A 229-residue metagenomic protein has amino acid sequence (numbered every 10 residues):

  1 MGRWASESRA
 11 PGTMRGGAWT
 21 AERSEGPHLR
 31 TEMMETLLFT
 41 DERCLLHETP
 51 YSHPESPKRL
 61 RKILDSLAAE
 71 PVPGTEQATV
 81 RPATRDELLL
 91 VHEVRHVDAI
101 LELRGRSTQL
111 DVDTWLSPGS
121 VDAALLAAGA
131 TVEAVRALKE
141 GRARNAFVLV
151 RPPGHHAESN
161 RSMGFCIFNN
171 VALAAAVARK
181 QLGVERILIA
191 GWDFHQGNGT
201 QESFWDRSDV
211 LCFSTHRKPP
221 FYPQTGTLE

Functional and structural regions predicted by a protein language model:
S6-S8, S24: Serine residues within intrinsically disordered or low-complexity segments
R23-M33: Short, Lys/Arg-enriched N-terminal segments with co-localized hydrophobic residues within the first ~10-30 amino acids
M34-E87: N-terminal low-complexity, Ser/Thr- and acidic-residue-enriched intrinsically disordered segments
R81-G105: Charged, often glycine-rich, active-site loop that binds/positions anionic groups
Q109-D122: Short glycine/proline- and acidic residue-enriched helix-loop micro-motifs that form flexible lids or anion-recognition
G119-V132: Glycine-rich anion/phosphate-binding loops
V132, R136, F147-E229: Conserved alpha-helical scaffold segments that buttress catalytic/binding sites
